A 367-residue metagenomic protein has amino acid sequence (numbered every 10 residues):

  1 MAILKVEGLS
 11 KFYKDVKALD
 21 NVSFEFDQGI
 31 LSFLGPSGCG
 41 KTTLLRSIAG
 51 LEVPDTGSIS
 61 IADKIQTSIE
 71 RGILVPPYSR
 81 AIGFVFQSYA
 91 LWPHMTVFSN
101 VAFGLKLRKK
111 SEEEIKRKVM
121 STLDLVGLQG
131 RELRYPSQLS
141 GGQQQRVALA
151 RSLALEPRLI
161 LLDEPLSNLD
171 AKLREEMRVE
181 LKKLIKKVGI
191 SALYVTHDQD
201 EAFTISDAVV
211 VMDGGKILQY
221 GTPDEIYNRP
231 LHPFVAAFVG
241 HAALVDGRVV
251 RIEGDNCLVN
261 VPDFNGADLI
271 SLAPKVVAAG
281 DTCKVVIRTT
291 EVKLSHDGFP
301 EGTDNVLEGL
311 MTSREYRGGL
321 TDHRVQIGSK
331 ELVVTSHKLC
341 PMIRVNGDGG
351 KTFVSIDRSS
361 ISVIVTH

Functional and structural regions predicted by a protein language model:
K11, N21-F26: Conserved A-loop
L34-P36: The feature captures the beta-strand-to-loop junction immediately N-terminal to the Walker
A49: Helix-to-loop junction immediately C-terminal to a conserved catalytic motif
D55-S60, G214, D246: Conserved coupling/switch loops of ABC nucleotide-binding domains, chiefly the family-specific signature
G57-I69: Conserved ABC transporter NBD signature motif
A81-G83, Q87, L91-A237: ABC ATPase nucleotide-binding domains
R251-H367: Non-catalytic connector elements of ABC transporters
